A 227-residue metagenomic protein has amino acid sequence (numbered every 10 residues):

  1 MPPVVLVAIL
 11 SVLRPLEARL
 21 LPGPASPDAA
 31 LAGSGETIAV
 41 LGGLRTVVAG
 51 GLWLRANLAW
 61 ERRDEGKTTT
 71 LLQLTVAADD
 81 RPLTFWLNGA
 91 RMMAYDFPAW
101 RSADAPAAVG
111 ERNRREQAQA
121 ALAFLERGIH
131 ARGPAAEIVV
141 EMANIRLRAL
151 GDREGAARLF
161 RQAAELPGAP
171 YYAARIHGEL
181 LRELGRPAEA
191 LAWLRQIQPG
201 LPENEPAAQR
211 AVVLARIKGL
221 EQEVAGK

Functional and structural regions predicted by a protein language model:
M1-P15: Hydrophobic membrane-insertion alpha-helices, especially the h-region of bacterial N-terminal signal peptides
M1-P2, A120-A121, Y171: Short N-terminal helix-initiation segments at or just after the protein's N-terminus
V12-A149, R153-E165, A174-R175, E183: Short coil/linker segments at helix-helix boundaries
L83-W86, A136-E137, P167-I176, P199-L214: Boundary/linker segments of alpha-helical solenoid repeat arrays
A157, P170-R175, L191-L194: Short amphipathic alpha-helical surface patches that serve as generic macromolecular interface elements
L180-K227: Terminal, low-structured helical/coil segments at or just beyond the last alpha-helical repeat
